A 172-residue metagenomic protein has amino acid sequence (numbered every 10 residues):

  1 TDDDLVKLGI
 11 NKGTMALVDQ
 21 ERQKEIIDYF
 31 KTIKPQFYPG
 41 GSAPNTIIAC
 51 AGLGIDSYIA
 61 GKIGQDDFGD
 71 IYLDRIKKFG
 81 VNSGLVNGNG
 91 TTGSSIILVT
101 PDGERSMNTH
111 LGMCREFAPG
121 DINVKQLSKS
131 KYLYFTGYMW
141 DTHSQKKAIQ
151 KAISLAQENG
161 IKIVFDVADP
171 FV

Functional and structural regions predicted by a protein language model:
T1-T14, P35, G64, L73-G88 (+2 more regions): Ribokinase/PfkB-type carbohydrate-kinase core domain
T1-Y58: Glycine-rich phosphate/adenosyl-contacting loop at the front of the ribokinase-like
Q23, Q65-D66: Short active-site-proximal "capping" loops at secondary-structure junctions
A43-I47, G69, I149: A general structural signal for well-ordered alpha-helical segments in protein cores
